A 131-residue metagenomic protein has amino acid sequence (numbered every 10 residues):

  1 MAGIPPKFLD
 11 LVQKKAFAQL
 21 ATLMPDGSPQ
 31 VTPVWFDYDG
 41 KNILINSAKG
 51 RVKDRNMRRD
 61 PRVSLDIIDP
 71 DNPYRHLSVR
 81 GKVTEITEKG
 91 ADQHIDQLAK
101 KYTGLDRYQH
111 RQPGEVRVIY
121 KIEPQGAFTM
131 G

Functional and structural regions predicted by a protein language model:
M1-F17: Extreme N-terminal tail/first-helix region
A2-G3, R75-G131: Charged, gly/pro-rich active-site loop segments
K7-F8, T22-P29, R59-D71, G104-L105 (+1 more regions): Short N-terminal helix-initiation segments at or just after the protein's N-terminus
L9-D10, W35, R55, H110-Q112: Short secondary-structure boundary/capping segments
V12, N56-M57, L98, I122: A generic structural signal for nonpolar/aromatic side chains embedded in well-ordered alpha-helices
Q13-K15, V31, Y38-G40, R58-R62 (+2 more regions): Short connector loops at helix/strand junctions that flank enzyme active sites, especially segments positioning acidic
A16-K49, M57, L65-I67: Short beta-strand segments
R51-K53, N72: Short, surface-exposed beta-strand-loop junctions and turns on beta-sheet-rich folds
